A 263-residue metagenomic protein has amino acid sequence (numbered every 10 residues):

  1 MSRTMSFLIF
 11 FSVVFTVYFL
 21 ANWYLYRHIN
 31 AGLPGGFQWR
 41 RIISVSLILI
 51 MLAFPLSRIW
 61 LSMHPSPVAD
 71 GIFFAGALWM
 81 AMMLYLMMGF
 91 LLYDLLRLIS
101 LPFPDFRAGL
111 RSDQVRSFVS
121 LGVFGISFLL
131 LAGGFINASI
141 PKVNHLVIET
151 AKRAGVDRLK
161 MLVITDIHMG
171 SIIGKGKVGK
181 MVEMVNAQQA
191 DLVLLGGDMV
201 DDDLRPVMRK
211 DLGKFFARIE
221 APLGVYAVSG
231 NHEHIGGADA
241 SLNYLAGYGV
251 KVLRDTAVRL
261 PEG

Functional and structural regions predicted by a protein language model:
M1-S139: Non-catalytic terminal accessory segments
N144, E149-G263: Soluble catalytic domains of enzymes that build or remodel membrane lipids, polysaccharides, and related
